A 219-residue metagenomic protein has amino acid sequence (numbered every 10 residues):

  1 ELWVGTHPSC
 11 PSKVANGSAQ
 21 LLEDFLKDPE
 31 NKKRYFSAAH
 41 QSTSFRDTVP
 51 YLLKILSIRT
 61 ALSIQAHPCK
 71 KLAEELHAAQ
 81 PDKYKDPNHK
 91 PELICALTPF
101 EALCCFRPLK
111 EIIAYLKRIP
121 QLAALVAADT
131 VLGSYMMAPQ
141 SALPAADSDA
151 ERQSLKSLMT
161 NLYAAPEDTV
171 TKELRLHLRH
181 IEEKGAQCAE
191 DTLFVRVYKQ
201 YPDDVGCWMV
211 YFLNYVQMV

Functional and structural regions predicted by a protein language model:
E1-G185: Transition-metal
L176-M218: Acidic, glycine-rich loop-and-beta core segments that form the ion-binding/anion-interacting portion of active sites
